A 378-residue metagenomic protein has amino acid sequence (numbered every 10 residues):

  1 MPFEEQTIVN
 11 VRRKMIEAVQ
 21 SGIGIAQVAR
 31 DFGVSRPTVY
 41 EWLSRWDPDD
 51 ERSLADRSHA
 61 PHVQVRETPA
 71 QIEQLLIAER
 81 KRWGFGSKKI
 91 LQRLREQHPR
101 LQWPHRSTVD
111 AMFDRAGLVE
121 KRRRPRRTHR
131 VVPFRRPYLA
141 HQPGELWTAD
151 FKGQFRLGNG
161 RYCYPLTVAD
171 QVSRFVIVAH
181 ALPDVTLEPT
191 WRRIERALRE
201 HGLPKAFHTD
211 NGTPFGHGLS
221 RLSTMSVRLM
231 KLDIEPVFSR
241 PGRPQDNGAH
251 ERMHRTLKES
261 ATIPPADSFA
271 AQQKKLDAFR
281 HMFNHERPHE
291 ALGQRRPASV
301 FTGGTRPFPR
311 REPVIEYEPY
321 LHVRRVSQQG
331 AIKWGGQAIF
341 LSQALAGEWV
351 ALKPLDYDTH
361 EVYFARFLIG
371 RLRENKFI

Functional and structural regions predicted by a protein language model:
P2-F3, T7-V9, I25-K81: Short, basic alpha-helical/linker "hinge" immediately adjacent to a nucleic-acid-recognition surface
M15, V28, V39-W42, D50 (+14 more regions): Mobile genetic element proteins and their domesticated derivatives, centered on retroelements and DNA transposons
G24-I25, G86: Residues that mark the N-terminal boundary/hinge immediately upstream of a DNA-recognition element
E51-L146, Q154, S223-S226, R296-T305: Basic, flexible linker segments flanking DNA-binding modules in nucleic acid-interacting mobile-element proteins
E67, S107, A111-A169, S173-F175 (+6 more regions): Mobile-element integrase/transposase regions, centering on the N-terminal DNA-binding/Zn-coordinating module
V185, I194, L198-L219, R240-G242 (+2 more regions): Acidic/histidine-rich, metal-coordinating catalytic segments
M225-P309, A351, L355-D356: Charged alpha-helix within mobile-element recombinases
N284-I378: C-terminal, beta-rich DNA-binding module of retroviral/retroelements integrases
